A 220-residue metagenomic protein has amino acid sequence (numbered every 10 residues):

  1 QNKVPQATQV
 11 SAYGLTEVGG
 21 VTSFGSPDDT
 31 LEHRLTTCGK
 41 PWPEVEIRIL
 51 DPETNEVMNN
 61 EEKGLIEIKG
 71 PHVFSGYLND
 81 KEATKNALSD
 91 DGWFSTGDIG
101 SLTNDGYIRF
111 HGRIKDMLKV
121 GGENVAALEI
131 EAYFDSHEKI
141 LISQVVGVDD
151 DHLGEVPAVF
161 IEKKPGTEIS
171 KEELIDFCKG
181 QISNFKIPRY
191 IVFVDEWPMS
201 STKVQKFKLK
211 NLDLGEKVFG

Functional and structural regions predicted by a protein language model:
Q1-H33, E46: Gly/Ser/Thr-rich phosphate-binding loop
Q6, W42-V45, I140, P188: Core-facing hydrophobic residues within beta-strands of well-ordered domains
G14, G39, D98, G122: Active-site glycine-centered loops adjacent to acidic/histidine catalytic or metal-binding residues that shape
K40-E44, E56-A87, E123-V125: Conserved ATP/PPi-binding loop(s) of AMP-dependent carboxylate-activating enzymes
P43-V45, G64, E155-P157, R189: Change "...and in nucleic-acid phosphodiester-cleaving endonucleases..." to "...and in nucleic-acid processing enzymes
G70, S75-G76, N86, I99-K186 (+2 more regions): AMP-binding/adenylate-forming catalytic core of the ANL superfamily
L212-G220: Acidic/polar alpha-helix N-cap and adjacent early helical turns within long charge-rich amphipathic helices/linkers
